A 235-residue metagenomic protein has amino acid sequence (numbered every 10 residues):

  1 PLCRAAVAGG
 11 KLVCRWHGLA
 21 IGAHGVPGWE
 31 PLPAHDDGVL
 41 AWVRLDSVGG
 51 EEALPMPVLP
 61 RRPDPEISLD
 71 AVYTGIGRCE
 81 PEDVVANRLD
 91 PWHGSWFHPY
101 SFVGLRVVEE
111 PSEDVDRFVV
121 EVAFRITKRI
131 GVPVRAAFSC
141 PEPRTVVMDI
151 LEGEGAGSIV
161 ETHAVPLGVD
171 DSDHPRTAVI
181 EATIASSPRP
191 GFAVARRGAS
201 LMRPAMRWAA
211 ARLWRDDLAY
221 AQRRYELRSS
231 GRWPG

Functional and structural regions predicted by a protein language model:
P1-L59: Rieske [2Fe-2S] iron-sulfur-binding domain
M56-G235: C-terminal catalytic domain of Rieske-type non-heme iron oxygenases
